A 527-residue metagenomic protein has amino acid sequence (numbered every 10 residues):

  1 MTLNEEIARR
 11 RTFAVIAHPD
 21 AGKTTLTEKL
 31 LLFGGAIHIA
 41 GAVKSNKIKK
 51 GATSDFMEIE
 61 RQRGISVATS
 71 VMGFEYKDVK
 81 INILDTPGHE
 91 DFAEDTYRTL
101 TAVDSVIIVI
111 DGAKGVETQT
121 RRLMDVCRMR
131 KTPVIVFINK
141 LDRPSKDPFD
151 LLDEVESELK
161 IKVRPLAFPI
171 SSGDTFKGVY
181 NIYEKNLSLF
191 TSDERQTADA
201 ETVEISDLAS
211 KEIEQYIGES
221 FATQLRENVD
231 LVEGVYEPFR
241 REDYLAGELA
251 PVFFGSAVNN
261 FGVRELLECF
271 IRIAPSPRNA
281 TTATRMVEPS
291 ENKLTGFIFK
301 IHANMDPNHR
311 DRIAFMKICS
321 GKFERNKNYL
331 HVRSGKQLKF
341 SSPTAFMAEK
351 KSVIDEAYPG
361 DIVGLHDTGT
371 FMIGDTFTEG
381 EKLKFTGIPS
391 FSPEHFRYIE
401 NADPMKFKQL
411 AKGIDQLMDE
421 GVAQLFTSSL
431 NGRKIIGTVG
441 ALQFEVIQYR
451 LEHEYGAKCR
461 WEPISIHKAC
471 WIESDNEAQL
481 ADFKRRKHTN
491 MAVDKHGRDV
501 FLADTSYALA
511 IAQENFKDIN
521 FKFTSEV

Functional and structural regions predicted by a protein language model:
M1-V527: Structural and coupling elements of P-loop NTPases
